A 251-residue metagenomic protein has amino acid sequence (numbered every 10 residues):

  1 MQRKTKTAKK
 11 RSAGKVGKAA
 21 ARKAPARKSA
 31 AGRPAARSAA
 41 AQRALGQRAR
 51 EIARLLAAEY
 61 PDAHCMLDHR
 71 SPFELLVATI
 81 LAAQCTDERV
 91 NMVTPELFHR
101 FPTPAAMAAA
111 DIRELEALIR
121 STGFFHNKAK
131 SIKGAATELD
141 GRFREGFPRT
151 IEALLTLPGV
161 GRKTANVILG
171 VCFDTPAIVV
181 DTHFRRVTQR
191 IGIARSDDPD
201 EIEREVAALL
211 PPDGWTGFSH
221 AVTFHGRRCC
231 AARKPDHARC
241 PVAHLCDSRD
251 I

Functional and structural regions predicted by a protein language model:
M1-R43: Polybasic, lysine-enriched low-complexity intrinsically disordered terminal tails
R37, A41-I251: Catalytic cores of DNA base-excision repair glycosylases
